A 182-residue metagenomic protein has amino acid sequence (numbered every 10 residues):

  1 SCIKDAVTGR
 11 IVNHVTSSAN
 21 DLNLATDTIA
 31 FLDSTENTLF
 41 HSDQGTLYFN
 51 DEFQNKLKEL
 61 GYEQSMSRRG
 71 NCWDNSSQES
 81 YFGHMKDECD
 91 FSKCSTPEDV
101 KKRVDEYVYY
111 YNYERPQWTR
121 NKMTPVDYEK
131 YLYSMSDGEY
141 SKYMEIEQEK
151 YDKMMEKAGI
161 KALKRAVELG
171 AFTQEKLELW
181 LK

Functional and structural regions predicted by a protein language model:
C2-Y109: RNase H-like DDE/DDD metal-dependent nuclease/strand-transfer catalytic core used by mobile genetic elements
K58-Y62, K86-K182: C-terminal domain-tail junction helix/linker
